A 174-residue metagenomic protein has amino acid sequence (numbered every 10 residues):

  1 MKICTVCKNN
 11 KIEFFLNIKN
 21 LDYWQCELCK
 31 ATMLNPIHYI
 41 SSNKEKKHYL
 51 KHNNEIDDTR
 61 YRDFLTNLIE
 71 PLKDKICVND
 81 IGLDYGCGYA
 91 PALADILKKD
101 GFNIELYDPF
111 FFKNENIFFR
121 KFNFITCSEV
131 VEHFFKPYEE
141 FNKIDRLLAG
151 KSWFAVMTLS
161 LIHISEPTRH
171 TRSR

Functional and structural regions predicted by a protein language model:
M1-F124, S128, Y138-F141: Conserved N-terminal segment of class I S-adenosyl-L-methionine
C29, H133, E166-T168: Alpha-helical hinge/cap motifs
S128-V131, M157: Residues lining the SAM
F134-F135, L148-G150: Helix-to-beta-strand junctions that scaffold the AdoMet/dcAdoMet cofactor pocket in Class I SAM-dependent enzymes
I144: Class I S-adenosylmethionine-dependent transferase superfamily signal
K151-L159: Conserved beta-strand signature within the Rossmann-like core of class I S-adenosyl-L-methionine
I162-R174: Single conserved hydrophobic/aromatic residue that forms the stacking wall/gate of nucleotide- or nucleobase-binding
